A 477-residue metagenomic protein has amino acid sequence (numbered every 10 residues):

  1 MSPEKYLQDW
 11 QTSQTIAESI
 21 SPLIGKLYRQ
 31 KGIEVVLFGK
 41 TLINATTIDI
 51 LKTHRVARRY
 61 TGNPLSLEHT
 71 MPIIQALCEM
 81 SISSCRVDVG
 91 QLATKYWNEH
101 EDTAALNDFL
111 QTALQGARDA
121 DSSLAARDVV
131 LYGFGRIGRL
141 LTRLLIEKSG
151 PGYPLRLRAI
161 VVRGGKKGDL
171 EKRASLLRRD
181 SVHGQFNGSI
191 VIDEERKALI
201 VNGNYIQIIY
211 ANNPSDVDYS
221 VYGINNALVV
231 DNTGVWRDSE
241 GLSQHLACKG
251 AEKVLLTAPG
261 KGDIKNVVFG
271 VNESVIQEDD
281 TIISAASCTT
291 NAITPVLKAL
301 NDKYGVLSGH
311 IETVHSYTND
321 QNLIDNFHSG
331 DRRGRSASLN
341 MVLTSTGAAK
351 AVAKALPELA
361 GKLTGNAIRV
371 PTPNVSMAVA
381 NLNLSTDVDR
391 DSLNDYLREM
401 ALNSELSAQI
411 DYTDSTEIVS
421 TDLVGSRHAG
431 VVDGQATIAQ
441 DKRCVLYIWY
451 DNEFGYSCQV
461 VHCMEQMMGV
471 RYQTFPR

Functional and structural regions predicted by a protein language model:
S2-L51, K303-K442: C-terminal substrate-binding/catalytic lobe of Rossmann-fold NAD(P)-dependent dehydrogenases
S2-N322, G330, H462-C463, V470 (+1 more regions): N-terminal Rossmann-like NAD(P) cofactor-binding subdomain of oxidoreductases, focused on the glycine-rich
L140, L144, Q244, P295-A299 (+6 more regions): Alpha-helical scaffold segments in soluble metabolic enzymes
V162, L382-T386, I448-Y450: Short beta-strand-to-loop capping motifs
N291, D387-V388, F454-G455: A generic structural signal for alpha-helix starts
R369-P373, W449-Y456: Glycine-rich phosphate/pyrophosphate-binding beta-alpha loops
R443-N452, Q459-R477: Generic C-terminus detector
